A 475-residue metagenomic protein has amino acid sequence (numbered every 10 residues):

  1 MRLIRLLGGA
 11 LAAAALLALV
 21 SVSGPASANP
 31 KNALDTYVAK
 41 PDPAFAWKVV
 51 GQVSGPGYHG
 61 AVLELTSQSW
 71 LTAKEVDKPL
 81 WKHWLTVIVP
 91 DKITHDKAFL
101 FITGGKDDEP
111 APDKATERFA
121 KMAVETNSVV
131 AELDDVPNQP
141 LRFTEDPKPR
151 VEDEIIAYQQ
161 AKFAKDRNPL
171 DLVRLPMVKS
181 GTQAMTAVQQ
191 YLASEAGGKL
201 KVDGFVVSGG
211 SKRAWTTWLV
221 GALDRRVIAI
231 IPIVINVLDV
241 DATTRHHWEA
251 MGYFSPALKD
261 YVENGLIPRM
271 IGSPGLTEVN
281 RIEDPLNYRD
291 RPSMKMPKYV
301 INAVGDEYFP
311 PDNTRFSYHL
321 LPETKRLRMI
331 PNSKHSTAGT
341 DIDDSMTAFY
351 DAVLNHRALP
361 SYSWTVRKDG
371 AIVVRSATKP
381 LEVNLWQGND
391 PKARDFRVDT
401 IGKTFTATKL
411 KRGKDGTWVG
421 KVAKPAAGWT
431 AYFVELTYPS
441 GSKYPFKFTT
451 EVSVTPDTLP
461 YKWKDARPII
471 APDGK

Functional and structural regions predicted by a protein language model:
A28-H95: Catalytic-loop region of hydrolases
W84, D96-G105: Short beta-strand element of the alpha/beta-hydrolase
G104-E109, A120, V130-T182, V237-G252 (+1 more regions): Cap/lid segment of the alpha/beta-hydrolase catalytic domain
A164-S211, V227: Gly/Ser-rich "nucleophile elbow"/oxyanion-hole loop immediately N-terminal to the catalytic nucleophile in hydrolases
L219-I271, R328-N332, T337-D344: Hydrolase active-site cap/lid region
P274-P331, R375-V383: Serine-hydrolase catalytic core
A348-Q387, K403-K414, K421: Surface beta-strand/loop "capping" patches
A427-S440: Short, aromatic- and glycine-rich surface loops/edge beta-strands on solvent-exposed regions
